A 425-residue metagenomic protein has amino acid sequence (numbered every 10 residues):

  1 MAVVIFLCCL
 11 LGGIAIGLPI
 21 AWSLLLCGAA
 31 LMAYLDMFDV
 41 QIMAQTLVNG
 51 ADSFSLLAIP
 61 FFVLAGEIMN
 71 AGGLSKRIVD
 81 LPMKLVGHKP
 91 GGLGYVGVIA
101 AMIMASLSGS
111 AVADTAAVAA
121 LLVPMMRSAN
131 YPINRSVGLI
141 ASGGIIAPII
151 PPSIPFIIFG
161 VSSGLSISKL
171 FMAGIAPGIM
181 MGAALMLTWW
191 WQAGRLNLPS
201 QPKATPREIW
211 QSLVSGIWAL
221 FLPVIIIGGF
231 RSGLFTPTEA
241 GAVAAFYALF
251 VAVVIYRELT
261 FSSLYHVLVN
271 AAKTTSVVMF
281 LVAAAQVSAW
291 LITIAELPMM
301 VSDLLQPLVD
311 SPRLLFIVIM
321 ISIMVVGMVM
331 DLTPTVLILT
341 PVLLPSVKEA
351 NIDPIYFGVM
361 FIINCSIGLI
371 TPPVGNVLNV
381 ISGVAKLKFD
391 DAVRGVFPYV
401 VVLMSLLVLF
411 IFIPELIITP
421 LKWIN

Functional and structural regions predicted by a protein language model:
M1-N425: Alpha-helical transmembrane segments of multi-pass membrane transport proteins
